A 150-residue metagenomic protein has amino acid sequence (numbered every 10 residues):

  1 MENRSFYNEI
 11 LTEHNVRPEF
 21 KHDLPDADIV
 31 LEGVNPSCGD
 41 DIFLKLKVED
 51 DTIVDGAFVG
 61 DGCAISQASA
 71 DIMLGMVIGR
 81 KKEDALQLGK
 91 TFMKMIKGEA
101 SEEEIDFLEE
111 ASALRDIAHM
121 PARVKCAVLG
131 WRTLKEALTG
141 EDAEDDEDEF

Functional and structural regions predicted by a protein language model:
M1-P25, R80-F150: C-terminal binding/interaction regions
R17-G56, G60: Structured beta-strand/loop patches that form or line metal/cofactor-binding pockets in enzymes
C38, C63, C126: Functionally engaged cysteine thiol sites
I42, D71, K125: Active-site phosphate/pyrophosphate-handling residues
D61-Q67: Short, thiol/selenol-centered motifs that function as redox-active sites or metal-ligating centers
Q67-A68, Q87: Alpha-helical macromolecular-interaction surfaces
S69-K81: Alpha-helical support elements that line or immediately flank enzyme active sites and cofactor-binding pockets
